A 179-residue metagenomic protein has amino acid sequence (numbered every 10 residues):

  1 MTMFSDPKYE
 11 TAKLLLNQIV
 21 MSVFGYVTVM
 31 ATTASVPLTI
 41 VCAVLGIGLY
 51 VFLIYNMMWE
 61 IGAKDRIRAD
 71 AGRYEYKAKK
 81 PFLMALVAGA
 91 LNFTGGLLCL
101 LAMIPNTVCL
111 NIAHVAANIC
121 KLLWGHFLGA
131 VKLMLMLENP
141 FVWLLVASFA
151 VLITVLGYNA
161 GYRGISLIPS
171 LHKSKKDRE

Functional and structural regions predicted by a protein language model:
M1-G62: Transmembrane alpha-helical insertion/packing segments
F4-L16, Y76-G95, E138-F141: Loop-to-transmembrane boundary segments
S5-Y9, A113-M134: Membrane-interacting alpha-helical segments
F24-P37, L98-V108, M134: Juxtamembrane "helix-exit" motif on the non-cytosolic side of transmembrane helices
I54-A88: Membrane-helix interface/capping segments
I61-R66, W143-K176: Cytosolic juxtamembrane helix at the C-terminal end of the final transmembrane segment
L83-A116: Hydrophobic alpha-helical membrane-insertion segments
L123-L152: Hydrophobic alpha-helical transmembrane segments
